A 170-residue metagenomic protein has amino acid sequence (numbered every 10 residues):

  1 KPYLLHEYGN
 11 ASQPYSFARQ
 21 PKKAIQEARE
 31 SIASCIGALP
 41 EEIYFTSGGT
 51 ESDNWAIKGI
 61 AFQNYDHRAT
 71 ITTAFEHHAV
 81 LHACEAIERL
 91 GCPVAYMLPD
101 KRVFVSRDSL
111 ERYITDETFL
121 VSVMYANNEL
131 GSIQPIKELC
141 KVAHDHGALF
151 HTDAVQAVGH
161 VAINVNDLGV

Functional and structural regions predicted by a protein language model:
K1-V170: Pyridoxal 5′-phosphate
